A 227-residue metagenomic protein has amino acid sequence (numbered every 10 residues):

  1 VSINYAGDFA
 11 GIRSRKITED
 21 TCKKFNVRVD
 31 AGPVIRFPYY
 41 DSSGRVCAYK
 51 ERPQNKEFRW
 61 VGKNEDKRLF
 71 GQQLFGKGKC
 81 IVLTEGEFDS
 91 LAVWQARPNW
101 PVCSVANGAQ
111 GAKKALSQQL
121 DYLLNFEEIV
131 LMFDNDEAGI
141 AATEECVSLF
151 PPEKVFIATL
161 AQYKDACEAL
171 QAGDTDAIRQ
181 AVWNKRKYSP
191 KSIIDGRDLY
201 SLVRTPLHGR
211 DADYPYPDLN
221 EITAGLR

Functional and structural regions predicted by a protein language model:
V1-S43, C47, D66-K79, L124 (+1 more regions): TOPRIM metal-binding catalytic domain and adjacent DNA-binding surface shared by DnaG-type primases
A31-E127, T143: Phosphate-handling DNA/RNA-contact segment within nucleic-acid enzymes
N107, V155-K164: A generic structural motif
A112-T159, L170: Modules that initiate DNA replication and primer synthesis
L160-I194: Interdomain "pre-motor" coupling segment immediately N-terminal to P-loop NTPase/helicase cores
K191-R227: The Walker A/P-loop phosphate-binding site
